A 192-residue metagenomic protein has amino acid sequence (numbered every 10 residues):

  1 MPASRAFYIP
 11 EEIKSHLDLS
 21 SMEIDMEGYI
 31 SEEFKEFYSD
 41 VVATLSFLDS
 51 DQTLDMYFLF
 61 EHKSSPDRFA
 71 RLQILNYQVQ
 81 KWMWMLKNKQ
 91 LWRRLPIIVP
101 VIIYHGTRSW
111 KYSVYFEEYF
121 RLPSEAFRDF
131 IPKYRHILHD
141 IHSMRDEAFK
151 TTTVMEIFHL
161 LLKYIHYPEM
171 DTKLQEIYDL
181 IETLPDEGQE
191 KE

Functional and structural regions predicted by a protein language model:
M1-E192: Elongated, amphipathic alpha-helical interaction scaffolds
